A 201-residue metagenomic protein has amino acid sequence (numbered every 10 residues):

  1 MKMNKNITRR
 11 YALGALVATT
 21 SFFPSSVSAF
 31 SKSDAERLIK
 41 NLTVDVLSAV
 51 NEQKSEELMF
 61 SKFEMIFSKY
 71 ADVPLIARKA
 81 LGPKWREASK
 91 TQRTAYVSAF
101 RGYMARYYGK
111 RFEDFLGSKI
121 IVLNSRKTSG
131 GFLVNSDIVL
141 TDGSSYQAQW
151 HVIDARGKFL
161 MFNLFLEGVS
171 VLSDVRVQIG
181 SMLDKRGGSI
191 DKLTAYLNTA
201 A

Functional and structural regions predicted by a protein language model:
K2-A18: N-terminal secretory signal peptides and thylakoid transit peptides that target proteins across membranes
P24-S26: N-terminal signal peptide c-region/cleavage motif recognized by signal peptidases
K32-R111: Early exported N-terminus immediately downstream of N-terminal targeting peptides
R78-L81, D114-K119, S181-L183: Juxtamembrane/interface motifs at transmembrane-helix termini
R106-Y146, Y196, A200-A201: Surface-exposed, charged secondary-structure patches
Q147, H151-S173: Short beta-strand edge/turn micro-motifs at domain boundaries
N163-A201: Low-complexity, intrinsically disordered terminal/linker segments enriched in charged and Gly/Pro repeats
